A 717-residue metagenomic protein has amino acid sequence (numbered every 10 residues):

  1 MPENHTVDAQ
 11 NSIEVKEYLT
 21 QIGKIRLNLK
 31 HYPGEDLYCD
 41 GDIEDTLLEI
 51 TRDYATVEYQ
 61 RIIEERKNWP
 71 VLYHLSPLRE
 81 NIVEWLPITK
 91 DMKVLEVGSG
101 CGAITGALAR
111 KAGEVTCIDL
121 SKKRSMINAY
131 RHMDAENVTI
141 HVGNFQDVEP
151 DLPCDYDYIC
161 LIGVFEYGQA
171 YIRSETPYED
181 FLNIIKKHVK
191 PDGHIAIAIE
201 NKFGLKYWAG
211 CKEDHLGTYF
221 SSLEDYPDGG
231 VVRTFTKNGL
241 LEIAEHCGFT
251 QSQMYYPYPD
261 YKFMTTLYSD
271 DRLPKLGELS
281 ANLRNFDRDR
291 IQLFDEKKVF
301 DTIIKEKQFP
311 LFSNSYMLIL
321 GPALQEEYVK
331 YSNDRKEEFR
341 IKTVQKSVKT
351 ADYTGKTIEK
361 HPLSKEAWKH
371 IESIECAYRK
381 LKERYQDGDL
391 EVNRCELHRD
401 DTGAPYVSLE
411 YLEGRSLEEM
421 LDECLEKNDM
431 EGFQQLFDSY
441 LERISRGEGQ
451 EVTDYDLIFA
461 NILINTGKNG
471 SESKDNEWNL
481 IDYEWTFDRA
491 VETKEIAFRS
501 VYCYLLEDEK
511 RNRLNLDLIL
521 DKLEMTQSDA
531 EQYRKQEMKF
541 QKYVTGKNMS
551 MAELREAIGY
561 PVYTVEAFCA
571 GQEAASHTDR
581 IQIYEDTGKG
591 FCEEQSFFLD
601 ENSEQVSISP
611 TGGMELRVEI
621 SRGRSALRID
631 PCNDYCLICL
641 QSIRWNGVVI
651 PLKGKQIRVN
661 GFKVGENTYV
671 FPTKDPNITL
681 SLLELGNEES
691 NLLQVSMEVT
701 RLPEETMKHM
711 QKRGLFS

Functional and structural regions predicted by a protein language model:
P2-Y54: N-terminal auxiliary segments of SAM/dcSAM-dependent transferases
C101-A112: Conserved SAM-binding loop of SAM-dependent methyltransferases across substrates and taxa, primarily the Class I
T176-H194: A short glycine-rich, Lys/Arg-flanked "PGG" loop and its adjoining helix->strand segment in the class I
A196-Y219: Conserved class I S-adenosyl-L-methionine
D225-Y226, G449-N512: Catalytic activation segment of kinase domains across protein kinase-like and atypical kinase folds
D334-K380: ATP-binding glycine-rich loop module of kinase domains
I374-D389, D422-D456, A460: Conserved kinase catalytic-core helix
V392-F437: Conserved structural core of kinase catalytic domains
